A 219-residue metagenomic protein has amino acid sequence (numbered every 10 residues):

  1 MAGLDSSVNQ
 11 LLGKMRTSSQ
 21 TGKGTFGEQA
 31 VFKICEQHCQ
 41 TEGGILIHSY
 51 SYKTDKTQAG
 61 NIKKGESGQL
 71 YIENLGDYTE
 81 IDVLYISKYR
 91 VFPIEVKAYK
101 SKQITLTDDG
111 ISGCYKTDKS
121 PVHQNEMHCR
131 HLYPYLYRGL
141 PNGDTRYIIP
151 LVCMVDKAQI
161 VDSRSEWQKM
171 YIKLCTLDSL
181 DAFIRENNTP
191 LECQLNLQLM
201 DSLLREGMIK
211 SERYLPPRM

Functional and structural regions predicted by a protein language model:
M1-I81, Y85-M219: Intrinsically disordered, low-complexity Ser/Thr/Pro/Gly-rich regulatory segments
